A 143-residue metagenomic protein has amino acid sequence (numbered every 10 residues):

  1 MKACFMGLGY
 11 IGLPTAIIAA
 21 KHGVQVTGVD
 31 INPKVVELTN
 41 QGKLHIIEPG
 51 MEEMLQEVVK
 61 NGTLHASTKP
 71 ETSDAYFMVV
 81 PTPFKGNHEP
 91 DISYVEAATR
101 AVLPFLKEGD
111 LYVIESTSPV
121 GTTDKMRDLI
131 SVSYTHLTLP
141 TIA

Functional and structural regions predicted by a protein language model:
M1-G42: NAD(P)+-binding Rossmann beta1-loop-alpha1 motif at the extreme N-terminus of oxidoreductases
I17, K21, R100, P104 (+1 more regions): Short, well-ordered alpha-helices that flank and scaffold nucleotide-derived cofactor binding pockets
L44-T63: N-terminal glycine-rich dinucleotide-binding loop that anchors FAD/FMN and/or NAD(P) in oxidoreductases
V58-I114: Rossmann-like NAD(P)-binding element
G109-M126: Conserved Class I SAM-dependent methyltransferase catalytic core
D124-Y134: Short, electropositive alpha-helical surface patch
H136-A143: Single conserved hydrophobic/aromatic residue that forms the stacking wall/gate of nucleotide- or nucleobase-binding
